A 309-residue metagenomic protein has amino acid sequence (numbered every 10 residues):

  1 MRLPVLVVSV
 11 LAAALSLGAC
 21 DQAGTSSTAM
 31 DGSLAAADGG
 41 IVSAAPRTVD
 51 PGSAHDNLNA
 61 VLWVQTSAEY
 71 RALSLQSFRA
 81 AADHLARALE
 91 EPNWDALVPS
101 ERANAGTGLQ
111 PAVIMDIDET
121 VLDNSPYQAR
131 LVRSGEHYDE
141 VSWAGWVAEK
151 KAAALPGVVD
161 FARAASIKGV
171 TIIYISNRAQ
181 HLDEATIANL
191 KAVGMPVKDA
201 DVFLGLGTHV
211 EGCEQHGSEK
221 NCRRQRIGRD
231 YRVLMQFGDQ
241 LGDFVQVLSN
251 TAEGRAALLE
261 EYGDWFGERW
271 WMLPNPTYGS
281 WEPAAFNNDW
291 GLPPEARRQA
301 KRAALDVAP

Functional and structural regions predicted by a protein language model:
M1-P4: Positively charged n-region of N-terminal signal peptides that target proteins for export
V7-G18: Bacterial N-terminal signal peptides
C20-M115, N287-P309: Non-catalytic pre-domain segments flanking phosphatase-related domains
A29-G32, D183-P309: C-terminal cap/substrate-recognition subdomain and adjoining C-terminal extension of metal-dependent phosphatase-like
L62-S74, A144-K151, I173-R178, V210-E214: Second-shell loop/turn segments in exported
Q76, A80, G145, A153 (+6 more regions): Extracytoplasmic/secreted proteins, especially bacterial periplasmic and envelope-associated proteins
Q110-A112, V121-P156, D160-R163, I167: Active-site neighborhood of HAD-like aspartate-dependent phosphohydrolases
E119, V158-L190, V202-G205, D239-L241: Substrate-recognition element of Asp-dependent hydrolases with the DxDx(T/V) motif
